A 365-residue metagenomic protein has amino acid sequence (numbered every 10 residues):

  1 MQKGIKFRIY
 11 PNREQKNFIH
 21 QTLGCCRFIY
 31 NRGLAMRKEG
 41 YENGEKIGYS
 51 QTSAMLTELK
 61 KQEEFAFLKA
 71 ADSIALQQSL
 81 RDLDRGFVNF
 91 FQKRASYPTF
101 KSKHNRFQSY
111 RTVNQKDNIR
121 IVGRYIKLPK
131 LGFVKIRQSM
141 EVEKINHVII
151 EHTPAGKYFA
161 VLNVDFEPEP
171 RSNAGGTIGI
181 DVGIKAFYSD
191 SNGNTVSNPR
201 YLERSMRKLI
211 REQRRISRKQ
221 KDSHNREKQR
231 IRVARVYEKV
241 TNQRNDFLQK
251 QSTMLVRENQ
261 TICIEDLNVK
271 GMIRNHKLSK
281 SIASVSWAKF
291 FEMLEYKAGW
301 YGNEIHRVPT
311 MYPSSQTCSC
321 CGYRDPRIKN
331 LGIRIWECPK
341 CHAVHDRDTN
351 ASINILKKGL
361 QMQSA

Functional and structural regions predicted by a protein language model:
M1-A365: Nucleic-acid substrate recognition interfaces
